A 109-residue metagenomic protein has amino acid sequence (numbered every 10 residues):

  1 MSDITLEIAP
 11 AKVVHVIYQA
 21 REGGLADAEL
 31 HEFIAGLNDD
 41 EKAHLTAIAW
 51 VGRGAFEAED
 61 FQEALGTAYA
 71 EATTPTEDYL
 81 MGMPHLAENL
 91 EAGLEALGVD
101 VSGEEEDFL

Functional and structural regions predicted by a protein language model:
S2-D27: Short terminal alpha-helical segments
I4, L25-A35, P75-M81: Noncatalytic partner-interaction/assembly domains of nucleic-acid and motor enzyme complexes, especially the accessory
Q19, I48-A49, A64-T67: Short acidic/histidine-centered micro-motifs embedded in hydrophobic/aromatic stretches that mark compact functional
F33-A43, P84-H85: Structural motif
K42-R53: Short, hydrophobic/amphipathic alpha-helical patches that form generic packing surfaces within helical domains
A47, D60-F61, E105-F108: Short coil/turn segments at secondary-structure boundaries
G54-P75: Mid-chain, well-packed structural core segment of small domains
A68-L109: Helix-rich interaction surfaces within compact, conserved domain-sized segments that mediate assembly or partner
